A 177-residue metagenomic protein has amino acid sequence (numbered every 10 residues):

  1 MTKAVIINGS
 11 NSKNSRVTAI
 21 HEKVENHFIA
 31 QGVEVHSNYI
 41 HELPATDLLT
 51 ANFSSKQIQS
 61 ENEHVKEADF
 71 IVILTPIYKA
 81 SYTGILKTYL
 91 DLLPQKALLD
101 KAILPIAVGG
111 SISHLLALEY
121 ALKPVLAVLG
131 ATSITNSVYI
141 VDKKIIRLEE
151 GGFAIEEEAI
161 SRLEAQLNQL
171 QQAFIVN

Functional and structural regions predicted by a protein language model:
M1-L92, A154-V176: N-terminal beta1-alpha1-beta2 submodule of the flavodoxin-like/Rossmannoid cofactor-binding fold
G9, G84, D100, G109-G110: Glycine-centered flexibility sites
D47-T50, A117, R147-G151: Short aromatic-enriched loop/helix-cap "lid" or pocket-rim segments at secondary-structure transitions that line
Q95-L99: Short, conserved loop/helix-junction motifs that constitute active-site signature segments in enzyme catalytic cores
I103-D142: Short, glycine-/small-residue-rich phosphate/pyrophosphate-handling segment
A127-N177: A charged, well-structured terminal subsegment
